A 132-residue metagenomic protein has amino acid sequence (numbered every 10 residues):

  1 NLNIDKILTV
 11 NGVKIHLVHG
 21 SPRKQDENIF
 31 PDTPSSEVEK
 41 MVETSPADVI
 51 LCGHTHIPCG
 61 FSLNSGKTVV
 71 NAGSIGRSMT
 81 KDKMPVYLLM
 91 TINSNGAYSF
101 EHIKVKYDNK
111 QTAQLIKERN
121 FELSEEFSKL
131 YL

Functional and structural regions predicted by a protein language model:
N1-V49: Conserved catalytic scaffold of divalent metal-dependent phosphoesterases
N3-I7, I57-P58, Y87: Short, acidic/polar N-cap/turn motifs at the starts of alpha helices
V18, G53, A72: Active-site flanking residues adjacent to catalytic metal/cofactor-binding acidic residues
R23-Q25, V49-L63, R77-D82: Active-site environment of divalent metal-dependent phosphoester hydrolases
I29-D32, G60, Y131: Generic preference for hydrophobic/aromatic residues in regular secondary structure cores
S35-E37, V42-T55, Y87-F100: Hydrophobic transmembrane alpha-helix bundles
S62-L132: Acidic, His/Gly-rich catalytic cores of divalent-metal-dependent hydrolytic chemistry
